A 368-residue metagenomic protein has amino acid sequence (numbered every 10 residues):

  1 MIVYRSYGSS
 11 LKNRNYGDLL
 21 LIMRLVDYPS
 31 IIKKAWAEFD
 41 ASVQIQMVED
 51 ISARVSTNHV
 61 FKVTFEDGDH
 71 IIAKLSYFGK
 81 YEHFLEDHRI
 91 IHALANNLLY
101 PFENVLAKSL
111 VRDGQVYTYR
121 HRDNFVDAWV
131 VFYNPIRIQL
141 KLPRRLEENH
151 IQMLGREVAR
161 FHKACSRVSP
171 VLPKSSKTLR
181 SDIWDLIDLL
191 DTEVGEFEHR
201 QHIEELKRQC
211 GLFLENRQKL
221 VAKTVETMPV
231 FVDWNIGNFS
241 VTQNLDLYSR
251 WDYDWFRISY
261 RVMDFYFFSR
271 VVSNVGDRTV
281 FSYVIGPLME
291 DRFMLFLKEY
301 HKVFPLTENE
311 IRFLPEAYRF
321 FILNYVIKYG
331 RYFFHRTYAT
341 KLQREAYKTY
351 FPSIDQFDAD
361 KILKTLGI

Functional and structural regions predicted by a protein language model:
Y28-A41, P170, D188-V232, T242-L245: An alpha-helical support segment within catalytic cores of ATP-dependent transferases
R54-F65, I72-A73, E215-M263: Active-site acidic catalytic loop and adjacent metal/ATP-binding pocket of ATP-dependent phosphoryl transfer enzymes
S76-F125, N149-I151: A conserved alpha-helical element in kinase catalytic cores
D127-Y133: A conserved loop-to-beta-strand element in the N-lobe of protein kinase catalytic cores that borders the ATP-binding
P135-R137: Conserved short submotifs of the Hanks-type protein kinase catalytic core that shape the nucleotide-binding pocket
P143-H202, T227: A cross-family kinase active-site recognition segment
M263-F304, F320-T337: Active-site activation/catalytic loop segments of kinase-like enzymes and analogous catalytic loops in related
N324-I368: ATP/Mg2+ or Mg2+-diphosphate-binding catalytic cores that bind nucleotide phosphates or diphosphates via glycine-rich
